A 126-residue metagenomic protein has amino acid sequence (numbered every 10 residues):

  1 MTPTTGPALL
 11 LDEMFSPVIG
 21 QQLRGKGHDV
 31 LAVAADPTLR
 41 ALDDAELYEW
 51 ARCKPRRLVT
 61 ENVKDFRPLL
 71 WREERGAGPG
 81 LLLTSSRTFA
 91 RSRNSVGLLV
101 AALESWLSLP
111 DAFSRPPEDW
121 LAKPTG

Functional and structural regions predicted by a protein language model:
T2-E13, P17-G25, L39, A45 (+1 more regions): Acidic, PIN/NYN-like endoribonuclease modules and their adjacent C-terminal/linker elements
T2-T5, D29-L31, R52-C53: Short, surface-exposed connector motifs at secondary-structure boundaries
L9, H28, E61-D65: Broad hydrophobic/π-residue packing in well-ordered secondary structure
D29-L42: Conserved BB-loop
A34, N62, S85: Short beta->alpha connector loops at strand-helix junctions that form conserved, small/polar/Pro-enriched
D44, W50-R52, R56-L70: Acidic, metal-binding active-site segment of PIN/NYN-like and related structure-specific nucleases
